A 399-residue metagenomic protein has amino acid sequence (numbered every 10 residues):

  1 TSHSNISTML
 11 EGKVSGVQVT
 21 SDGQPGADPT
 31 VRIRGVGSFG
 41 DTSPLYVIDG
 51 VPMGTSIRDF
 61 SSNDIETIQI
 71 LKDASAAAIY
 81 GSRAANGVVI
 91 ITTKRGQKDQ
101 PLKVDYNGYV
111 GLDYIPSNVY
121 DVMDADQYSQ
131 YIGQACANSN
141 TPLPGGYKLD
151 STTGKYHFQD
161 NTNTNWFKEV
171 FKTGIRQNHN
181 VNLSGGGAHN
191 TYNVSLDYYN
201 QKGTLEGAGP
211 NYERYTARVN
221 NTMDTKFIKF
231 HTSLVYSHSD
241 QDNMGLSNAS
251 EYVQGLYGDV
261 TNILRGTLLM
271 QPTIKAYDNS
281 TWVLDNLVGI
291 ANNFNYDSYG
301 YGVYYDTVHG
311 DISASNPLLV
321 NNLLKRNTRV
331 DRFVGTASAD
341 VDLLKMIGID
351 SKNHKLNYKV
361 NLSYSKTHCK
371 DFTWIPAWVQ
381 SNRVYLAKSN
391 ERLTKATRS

Functional and structural regions predicted by a protein language model:
T1-H231, V334-G335: Short, small/polar-rich motifs associated with maturation and membrane association, primarily at protein termini
F39, I347-D350: A short beta-turn/strand-edge loop motif at beta-sheet boundaries
A78, N180-V181, H238, L343-K345 (+1 more regions): Short secondary-structure capping/turn segments at boundaries of alpha-helices and beta-strands
K98-N163, T204-Y212, T216-V334, D350-S399: Surface-exposed loop/interface segments of Gram-negative outer-membrane beta-barrel transport/assembly proteins
L183-S184, A337-I347: Long hydrophobic segments that form regular secondary structure
